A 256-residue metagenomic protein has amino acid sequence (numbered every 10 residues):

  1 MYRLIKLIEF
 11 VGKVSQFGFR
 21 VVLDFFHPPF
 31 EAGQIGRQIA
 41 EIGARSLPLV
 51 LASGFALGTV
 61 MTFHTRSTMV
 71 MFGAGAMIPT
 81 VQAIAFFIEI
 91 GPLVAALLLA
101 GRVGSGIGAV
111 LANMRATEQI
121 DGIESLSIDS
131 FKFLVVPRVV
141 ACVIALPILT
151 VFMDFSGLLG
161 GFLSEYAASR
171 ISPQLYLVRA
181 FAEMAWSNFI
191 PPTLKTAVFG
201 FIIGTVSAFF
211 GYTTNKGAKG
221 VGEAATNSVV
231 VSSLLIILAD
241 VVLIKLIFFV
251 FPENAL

Functional and structural regions predicted by a protein language model:
M1-G33, F210-N215: Short, membrane-interfacial amphipathic segments enriched in basic
F26-A52, V230-S233: Membrane-interface helix starts
I42-V94, L98: Active-site cofactor/substrate anionic-group-binding motifs, chiefly glycine- and Lys/Arg-rich phosphate-binding loops
L47-T59, F63, V143, P147 (+7 more regions): Hydrophobic alpha-helical segments of membrane proteins
H64-I88, F155-A197, T205-A225, I247-L256: Membrane-interfacial helix-loop-helix connectors in multipass membrane proteins
I78-D121, V206: Hydrophobic alpha-helical transmembrane segments of multi-pass membrane transport proteins
L111-V136, A218-V221: Short cytoplasmic-facing helical segments at TM-TM junctions of multi-pass membrane proteins
D129-T150, A224, S228: Start (N-cap) of specific transmembrane helices in multi-pass transporter permeases
